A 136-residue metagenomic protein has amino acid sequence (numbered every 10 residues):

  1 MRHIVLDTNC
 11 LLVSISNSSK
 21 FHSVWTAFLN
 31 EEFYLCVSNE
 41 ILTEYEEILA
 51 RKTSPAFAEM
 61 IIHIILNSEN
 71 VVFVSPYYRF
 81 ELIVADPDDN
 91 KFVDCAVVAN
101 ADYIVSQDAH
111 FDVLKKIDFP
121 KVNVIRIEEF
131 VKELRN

Functional and structural regions predicted by a protein language model:
M1-S19: Metal-dependent nucleic-acid phosphoesterase active-site entry motif
L6, H22-A50: PIN/NYN-family metal-dependent endoribonuclease catalytic core
D7-T8, V37-S38, Q107, R126-I127: A secondary-structure boundary/capping signal
C10-L11, I41, H110-F111: Alpha-helix capping/helix-boundary segments
V71-I104, A109, V113: Active-site neighborhoods of divalent-metal-dependent phosphate/nucleic-acid chemistry enzymes
A109-N136: Acidic, PIN/NYN-like endoribonuclease modules and their adjacent C-terminal/linker elements
